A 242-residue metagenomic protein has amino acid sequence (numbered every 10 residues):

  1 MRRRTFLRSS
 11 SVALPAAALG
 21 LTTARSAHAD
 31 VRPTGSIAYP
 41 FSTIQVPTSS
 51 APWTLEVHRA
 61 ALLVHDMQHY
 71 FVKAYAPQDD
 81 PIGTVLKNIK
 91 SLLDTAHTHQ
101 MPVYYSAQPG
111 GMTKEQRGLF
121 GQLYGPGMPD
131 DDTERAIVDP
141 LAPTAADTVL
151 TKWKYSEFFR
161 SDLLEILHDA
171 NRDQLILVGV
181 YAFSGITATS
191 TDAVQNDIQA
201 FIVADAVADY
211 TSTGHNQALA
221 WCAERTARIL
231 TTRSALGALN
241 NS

Functional and structural regions predicted by a protein language model:
M1, L21-A38: C-terminal segment of N-terminal export signals and the immediately downstream linker at the start of the mature
T5-S26: N-terminal export signals
D30-T144, L239-N241: Active-site acidic carboxylates
Q100-M101, N171, D197: Glycine-centered short loops/turns at secondary-structure junctions
V138-V178: Internal catalytic-core helix/loop-beta-alpha segment that presents or stabilizes conserved functional determinants
I176-G179, D197-S212: A short glycine-rich beta-strand->turn/loop micro-motif centered on a GG-aromatic cluster
F183-T189: Short glycine/serine/threonine-rich phosphate/pyrophosphate-binding segments that cradle anionic phosphate groups
R228-S242: A charged, well-structured terminal subsegment
